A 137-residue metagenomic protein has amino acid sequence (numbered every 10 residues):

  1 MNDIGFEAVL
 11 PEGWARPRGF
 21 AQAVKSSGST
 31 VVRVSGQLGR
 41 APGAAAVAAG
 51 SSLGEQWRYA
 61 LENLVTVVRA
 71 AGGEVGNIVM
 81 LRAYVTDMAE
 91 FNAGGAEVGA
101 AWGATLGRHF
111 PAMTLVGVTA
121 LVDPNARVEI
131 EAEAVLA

Functional and structural regions predicted by a protein language model:
M1-V79, V85-A137: N-terminal presequence-like segments and the immediate start of the first folded domain
